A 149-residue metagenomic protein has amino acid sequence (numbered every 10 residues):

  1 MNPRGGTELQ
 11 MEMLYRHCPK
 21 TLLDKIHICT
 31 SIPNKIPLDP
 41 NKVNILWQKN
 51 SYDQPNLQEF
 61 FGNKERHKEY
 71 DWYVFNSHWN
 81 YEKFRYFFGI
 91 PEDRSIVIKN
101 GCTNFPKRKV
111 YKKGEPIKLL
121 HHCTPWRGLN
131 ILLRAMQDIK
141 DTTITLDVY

Functional and structural regions predicted by a protein language model:
M1-L38: N-terminal pre-catalytic "stem/leader" segment of glycosyltransferase-like enzymes
T21, P33-N41, H67-K68, Y86-G89 (+1 more regions): Short loop/helix-cap segments at secondary-structure boundaries that form the rim of catalytic
L23-I26, P40-V43, E69-D71, E92 (+1 more regions): Short, well-ordered alpha-helix to beta-strand connector turns
H27-N56, W72-F75, I98: Active-site proximal beta-strand in glycosyltransferases
E59-D71: A conserved, positively charged/aromatic
D71-S77, D147-Y149: Short internal beta-strands
W79, G101: Carbohydrate-associated surface elements
N104, K112-Y149: Conserved catalytic-core segment of nucleotide-activated headgroup transferases in glycan assembly
